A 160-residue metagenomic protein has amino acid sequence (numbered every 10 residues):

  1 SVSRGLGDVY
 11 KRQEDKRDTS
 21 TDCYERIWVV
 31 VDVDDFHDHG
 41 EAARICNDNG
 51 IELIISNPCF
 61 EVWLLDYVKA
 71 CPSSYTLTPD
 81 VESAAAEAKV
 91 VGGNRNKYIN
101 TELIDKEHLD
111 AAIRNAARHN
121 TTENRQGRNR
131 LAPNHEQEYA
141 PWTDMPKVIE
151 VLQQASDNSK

Functional and structural regions predicted by a protein language model:
S1-Q13: Single conserved hydrophobic/aromatic residue that forms the stacking wall/gate of nucleotide- or nucleobase-binding
E14-W28, V33-K160: C-terminal accessory helical subdomains adjacent to catalytic cores in phosphodiester- and nucleotide-handling enzymes
